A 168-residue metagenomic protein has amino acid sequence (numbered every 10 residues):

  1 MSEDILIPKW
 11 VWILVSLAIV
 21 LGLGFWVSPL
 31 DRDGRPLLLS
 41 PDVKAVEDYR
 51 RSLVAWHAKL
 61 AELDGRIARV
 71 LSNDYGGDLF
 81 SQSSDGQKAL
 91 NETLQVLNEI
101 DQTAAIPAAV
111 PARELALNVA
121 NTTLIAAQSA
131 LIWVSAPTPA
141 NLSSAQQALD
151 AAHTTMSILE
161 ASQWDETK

Functional and structural regions predicted by a protein language model:
M1, S16-I19, L94-E99: Mid-chain, structured segments of secreted extracytoplasmic proteins
M1-V11: Short, low-complexity patches enriched in S/T/P/G
K9-S28: Hydrophobic membrane-insertion alpha-helices, especially the h-region of bacterial N-terminal signal peptides
G24-D31, A130, V134: Structural signature of transmembrane alpha-helix termini at the membrane-water interface
V27-D48: Ser/Thr/Pro/Gly-rich low-complexity linker/stalk segments immediately outside membranes or between
P41-K168: Alpha-helical segments in soluble extracytoplasmic regions
